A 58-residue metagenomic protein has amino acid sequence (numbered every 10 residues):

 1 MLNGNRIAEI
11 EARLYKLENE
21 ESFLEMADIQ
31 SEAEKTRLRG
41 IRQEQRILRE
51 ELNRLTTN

Functional and structural regions predicted by a protein language model:
M1-Y15: Short, charge/polar-rich alpha-helical segments
E11-N58: Short, charge-rich amphipathic interface segments used for partner binding and complex assembly
